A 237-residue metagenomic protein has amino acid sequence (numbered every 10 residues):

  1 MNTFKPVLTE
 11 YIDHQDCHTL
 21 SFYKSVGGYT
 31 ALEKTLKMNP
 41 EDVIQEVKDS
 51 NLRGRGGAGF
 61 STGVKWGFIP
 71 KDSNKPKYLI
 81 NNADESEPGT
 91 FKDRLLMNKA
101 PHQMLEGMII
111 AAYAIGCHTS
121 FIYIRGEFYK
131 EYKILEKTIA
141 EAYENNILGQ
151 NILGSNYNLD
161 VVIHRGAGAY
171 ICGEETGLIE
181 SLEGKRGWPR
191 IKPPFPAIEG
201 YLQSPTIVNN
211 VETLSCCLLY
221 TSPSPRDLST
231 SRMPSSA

Functional and structural regions predicted by a protein language model:
M1-D49, C117-T119: Iron-sulfur (Fe-S) cluster-binding modules
Y23-V26, N82-D93: Gly-rich Lys/Arg/Thr-decorated short loops/hinges at beta-loop-alpha junctions or inter-strand turns that position
K37, T119-Y132, E136, A167-G168: Conserved short loop/turn motifs at secondary-structure junctions
D49-G67, G168-I179: Conserved phosphate/anionic-ligand binding catalytic regions in large, soluble enzymes, centered on
P101-Y113: Histidine-anchored nucleotide/phosphate-binding helix
I134-Y170: A glycine-rich helix N-cap at a beta->alpha junction
E174-T213: Polar, glycine-rich mid-to-C-terminal structural blocks that act as macromolecule-binding/assembly scaffolds
Y220-D227: Conserved small/polar residues in nucleotide/adenosyl-binding loops
